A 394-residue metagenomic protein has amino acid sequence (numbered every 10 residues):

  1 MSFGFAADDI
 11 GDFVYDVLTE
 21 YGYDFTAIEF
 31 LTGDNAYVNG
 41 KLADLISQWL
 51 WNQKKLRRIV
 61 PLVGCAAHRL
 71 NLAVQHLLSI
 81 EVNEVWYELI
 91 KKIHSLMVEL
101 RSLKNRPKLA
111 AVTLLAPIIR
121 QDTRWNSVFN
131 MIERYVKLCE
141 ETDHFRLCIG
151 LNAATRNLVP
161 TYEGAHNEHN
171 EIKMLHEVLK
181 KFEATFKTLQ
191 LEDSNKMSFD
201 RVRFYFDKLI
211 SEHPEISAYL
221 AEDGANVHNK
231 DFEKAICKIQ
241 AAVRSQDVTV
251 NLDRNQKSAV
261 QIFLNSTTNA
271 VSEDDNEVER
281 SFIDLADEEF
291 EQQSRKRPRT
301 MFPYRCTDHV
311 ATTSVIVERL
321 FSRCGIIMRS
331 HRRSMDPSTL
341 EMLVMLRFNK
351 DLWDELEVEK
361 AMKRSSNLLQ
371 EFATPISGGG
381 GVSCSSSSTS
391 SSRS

Functional and structural regions predicted by a protein language model:
M1-S394: Short alpha-helical patches at protein termini and domain edges that function as localization/binding signals
